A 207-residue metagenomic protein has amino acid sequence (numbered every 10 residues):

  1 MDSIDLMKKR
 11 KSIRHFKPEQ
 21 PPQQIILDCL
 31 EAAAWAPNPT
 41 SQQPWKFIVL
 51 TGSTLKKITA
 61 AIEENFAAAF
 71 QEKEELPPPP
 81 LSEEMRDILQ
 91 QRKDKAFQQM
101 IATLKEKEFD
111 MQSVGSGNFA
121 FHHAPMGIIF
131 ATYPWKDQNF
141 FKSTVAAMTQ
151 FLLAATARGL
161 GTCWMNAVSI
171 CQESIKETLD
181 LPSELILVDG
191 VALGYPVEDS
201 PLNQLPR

Functional and structural regions predicted by a protein language model:
M1-R207: Acidic, surface-exposed loops and disordered segments
